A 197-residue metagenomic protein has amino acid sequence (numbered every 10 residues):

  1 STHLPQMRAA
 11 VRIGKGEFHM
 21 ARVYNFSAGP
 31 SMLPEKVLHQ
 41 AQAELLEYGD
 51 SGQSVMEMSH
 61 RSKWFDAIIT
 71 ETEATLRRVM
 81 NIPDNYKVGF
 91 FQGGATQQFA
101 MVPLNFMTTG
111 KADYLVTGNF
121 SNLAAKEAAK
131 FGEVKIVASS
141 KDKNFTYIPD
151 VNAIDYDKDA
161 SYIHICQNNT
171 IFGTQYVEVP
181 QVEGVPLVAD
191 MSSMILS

Functional and structural regions predicted by a protein language model:
S1-H19: Short, Lys/Arg-enriched N-terminal segments with co-localized hydrophobic residues within the first ~10-30 amino acids
R22-E73: A glycine-/small-polar-enriched, mobile loop at the entrance of the PLP active site in fold-type I
N25-S27, V88-Q92, Y114, I136-A138 (+2 more regions): General beta-strand structural signal in soluble alpha/beta enzymes
G29, A128, S140-I195: Active-site phosphate-binding strand-loop segment of PLP-dependent enzymes
S31-L33, A95-Q97, G118-S121, T170 (+1 more regions): Gly/Ser/Thr-rich loops at beta-strand to alpha-helix junctions that form or flank small-molecule/cofactor-binding
A43-D50, A74, R78-I82, E133 (+2 more regions): Generic secondary-structure signature for well-ordered alpha-helical cores
G52-M101, N105, N119, K126-E127: Conserved N-terminal alpha-helix of the aminotransferase class I/II PLP-enzyme fold
T96-I163: PLP-dependent aminotransferase-like
